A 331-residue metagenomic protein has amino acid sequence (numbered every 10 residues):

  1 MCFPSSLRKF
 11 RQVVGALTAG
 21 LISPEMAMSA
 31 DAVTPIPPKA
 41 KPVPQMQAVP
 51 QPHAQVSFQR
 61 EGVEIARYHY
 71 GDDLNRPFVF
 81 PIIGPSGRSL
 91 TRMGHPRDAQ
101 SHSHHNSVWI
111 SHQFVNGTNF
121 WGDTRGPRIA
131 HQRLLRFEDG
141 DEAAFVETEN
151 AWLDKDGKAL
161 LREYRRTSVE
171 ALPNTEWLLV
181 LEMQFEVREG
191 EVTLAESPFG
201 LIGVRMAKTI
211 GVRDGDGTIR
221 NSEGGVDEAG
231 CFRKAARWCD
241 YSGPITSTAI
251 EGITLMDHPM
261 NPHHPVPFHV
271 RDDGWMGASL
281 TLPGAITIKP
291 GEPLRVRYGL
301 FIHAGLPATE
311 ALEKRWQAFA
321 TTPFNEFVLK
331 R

Functional and structural regions predicted by a protein language model:
C2-V14, P24: Bacterial N-terminal signal peptides that target proteins for export
A27-A32: Boundary at the C-terminal end of the N-terminal hydrophobic targeting segment
V33-S103, E313: Beta-strand-rich N-terminal accessory domains
G71-L74, F78-P81, L172-T218, A311: Acidic (Asp/Glu-rich), glycine- and aromatic
D73-F120, D216-R237, Y241: Extracellular/lumen-exposed scaffold segments
H102-T175: Extended, loop-rich substrate-binding clefts of extracytoplasmic carbohydrate-active enzymes
E191-P262: Active-site/ligand-binding surface loops and adjacent short beta/alpha elements that line catalytic pockets across
I253-R331: Beta-strand-rich recognition/accessory modules
